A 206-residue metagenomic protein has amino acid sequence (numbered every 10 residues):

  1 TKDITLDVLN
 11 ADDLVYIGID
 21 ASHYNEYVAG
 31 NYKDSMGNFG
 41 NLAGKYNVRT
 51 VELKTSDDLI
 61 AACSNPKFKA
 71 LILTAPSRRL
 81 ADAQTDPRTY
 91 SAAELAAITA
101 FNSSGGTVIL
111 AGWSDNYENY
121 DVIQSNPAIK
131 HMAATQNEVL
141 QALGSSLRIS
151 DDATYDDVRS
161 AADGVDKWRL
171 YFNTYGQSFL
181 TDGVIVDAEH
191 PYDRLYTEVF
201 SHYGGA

Functional and structural regions predicted by a protein language model:
T1-A206: Short, surface-exposed patches at the edges or C-terminal ends of soluble domains, predominantly
